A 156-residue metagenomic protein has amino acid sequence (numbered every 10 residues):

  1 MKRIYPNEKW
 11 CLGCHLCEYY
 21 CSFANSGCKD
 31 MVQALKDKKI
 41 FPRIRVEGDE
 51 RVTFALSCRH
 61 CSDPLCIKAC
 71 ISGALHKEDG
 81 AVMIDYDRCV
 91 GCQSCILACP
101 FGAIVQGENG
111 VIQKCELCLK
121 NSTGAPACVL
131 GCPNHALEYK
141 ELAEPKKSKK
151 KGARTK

Functional and structural regions predicted by a protein language model:
M1-R3: Extreme N-terminal starter segment of soluble prokaryotic enzymes
Y5-N7, G27-S72, Y86-K156: Flanking helices and flexible, charged tails adjoining ferredoxin-like Fe-S electron-transfer domains in multi-subunit
L12-A24, C28-D30, R43-I44: A positional/architectural concept
K77-E78, E108: Conserved C2H2 zinc-finger inter-finger linkers, specifically the first residue immediately C-terminal to the second
D79-G80, L142: Short glycine/acidic-rich loop motifs that flank beta-strands on beta-rich extracellular proteins
